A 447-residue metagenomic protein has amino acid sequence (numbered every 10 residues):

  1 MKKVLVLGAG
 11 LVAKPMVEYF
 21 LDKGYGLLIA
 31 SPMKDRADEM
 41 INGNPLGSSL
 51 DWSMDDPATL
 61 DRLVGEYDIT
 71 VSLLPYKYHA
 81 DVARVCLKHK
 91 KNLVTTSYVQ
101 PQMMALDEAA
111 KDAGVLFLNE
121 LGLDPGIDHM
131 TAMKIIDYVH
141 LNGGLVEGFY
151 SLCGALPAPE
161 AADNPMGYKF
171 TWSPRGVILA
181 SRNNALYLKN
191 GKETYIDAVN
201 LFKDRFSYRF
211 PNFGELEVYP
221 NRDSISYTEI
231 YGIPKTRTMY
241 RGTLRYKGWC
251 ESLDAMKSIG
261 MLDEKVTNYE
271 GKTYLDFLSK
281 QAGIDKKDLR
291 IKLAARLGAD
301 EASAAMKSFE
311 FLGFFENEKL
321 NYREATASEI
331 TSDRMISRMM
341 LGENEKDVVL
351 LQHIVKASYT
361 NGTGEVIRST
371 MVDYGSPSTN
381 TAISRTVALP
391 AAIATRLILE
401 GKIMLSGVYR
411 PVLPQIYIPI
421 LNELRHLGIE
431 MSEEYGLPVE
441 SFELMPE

Functional and structural regions predicted by a protein language model:
V4-G8: Conserved N-terminal Rossmann-fold NAD(P)-binding element of oxidoreductases
A13-K14: N-terminal Rossmann-fold NAD(P) dinucleotide-binding loop
L27-I41: NAD(P)-binding Rossmann-fold cofactor-contacting core
N44-D56: Rossmann-fold cofactor-recognition segment
M54-E66: Conserved Rossmann-fold cofactor-binding substructure of NAD(P)-dependent oxidoreductases
V85-M103: ADP-ribose/adenylate-binding Rossmann-like module
S97-N119: Rossmann-fold NAD(P)-binding glycine/threonine-rich loop
Y138-E447: C-terminal catalytic/substrate-binding lobe primarily of soluble NAD(P)-dependent oxidoreductases
